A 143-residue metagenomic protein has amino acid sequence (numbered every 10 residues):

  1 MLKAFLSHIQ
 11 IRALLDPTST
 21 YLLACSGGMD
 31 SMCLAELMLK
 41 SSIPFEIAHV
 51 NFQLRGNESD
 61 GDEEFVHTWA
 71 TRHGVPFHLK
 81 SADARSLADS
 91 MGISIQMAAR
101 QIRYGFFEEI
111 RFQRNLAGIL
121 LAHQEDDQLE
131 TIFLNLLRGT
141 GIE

Functional and structural regions predicted by a protein language model:
M1-E143: Core alpha/beta nucleotide-donor-binding catalytic domains of modification enzymes
